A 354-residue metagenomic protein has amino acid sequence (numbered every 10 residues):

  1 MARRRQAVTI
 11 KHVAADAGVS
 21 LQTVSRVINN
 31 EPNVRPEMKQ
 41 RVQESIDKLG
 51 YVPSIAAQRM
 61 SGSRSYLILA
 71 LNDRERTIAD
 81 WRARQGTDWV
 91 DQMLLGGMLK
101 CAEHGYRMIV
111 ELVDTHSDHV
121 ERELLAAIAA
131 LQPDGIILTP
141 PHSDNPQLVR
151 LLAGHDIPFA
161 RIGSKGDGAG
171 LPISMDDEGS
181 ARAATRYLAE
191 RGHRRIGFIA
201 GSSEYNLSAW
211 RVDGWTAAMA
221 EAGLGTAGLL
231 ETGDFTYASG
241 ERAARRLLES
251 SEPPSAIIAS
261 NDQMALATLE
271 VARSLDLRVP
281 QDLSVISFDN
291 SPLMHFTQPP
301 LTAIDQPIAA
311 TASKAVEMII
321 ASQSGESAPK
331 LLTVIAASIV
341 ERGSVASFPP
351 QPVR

Functional and structural regions predicted by a protein language model:
M1-R4, H12, D16, D47-K48 (+3 more regions): Bacterial carbohydrate/catabolite-sensing allosteric modules
M1-Y66, A346-R354: N-terminal helix-turn-helix DNA-binding module of bacterial transcription factors
N29, D73, P141, D262: Short glycine-/small-residue-rich Rossmann-like dinucleotide-binding loops
Y51, D114-D118, T139-D144, Q263: Short beta->alpha connector loops
V52-E123, T216: Amphipathic helical "hinge" segments at domain boundaries
H119-P133, E241-E252: Short, well-structured alpha-helical segments in soluble
I136: Intrinsically disordered, low-complexity polar regions and short flexible loop motifs
